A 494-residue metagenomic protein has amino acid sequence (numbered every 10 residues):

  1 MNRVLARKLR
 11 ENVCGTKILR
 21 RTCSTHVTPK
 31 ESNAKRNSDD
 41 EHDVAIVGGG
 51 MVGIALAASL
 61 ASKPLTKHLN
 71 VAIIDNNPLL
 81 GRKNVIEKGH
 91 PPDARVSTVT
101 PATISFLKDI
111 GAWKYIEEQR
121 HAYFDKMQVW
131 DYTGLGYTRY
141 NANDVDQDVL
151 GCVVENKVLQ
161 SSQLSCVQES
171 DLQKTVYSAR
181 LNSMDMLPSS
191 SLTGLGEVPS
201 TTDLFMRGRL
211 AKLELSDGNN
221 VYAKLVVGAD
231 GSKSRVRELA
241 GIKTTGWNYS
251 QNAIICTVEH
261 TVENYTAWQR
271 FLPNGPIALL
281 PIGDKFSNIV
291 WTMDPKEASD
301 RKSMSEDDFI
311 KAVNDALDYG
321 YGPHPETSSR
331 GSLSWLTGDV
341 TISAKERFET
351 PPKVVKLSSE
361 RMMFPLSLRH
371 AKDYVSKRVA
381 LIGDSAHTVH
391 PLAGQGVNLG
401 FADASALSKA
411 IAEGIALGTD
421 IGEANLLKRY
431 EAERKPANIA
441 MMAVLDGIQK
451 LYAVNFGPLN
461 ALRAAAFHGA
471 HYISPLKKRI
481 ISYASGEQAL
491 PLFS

Functional and structural regions predicted by a protein language model:
M1-D40: N-terminal mitochondrial targeting presequence
A34-V52, A72: Beta1/beta-strand and adjacent pyrophosphate-binding region of the FAD-binding site in flavoprotein oxidoreductases
V47, A61-R95: Glycine-rich FAD pyrophosphate-binding loop
A57, E360-G447: Conserved mid-domain beta->alpha element of the FAD-binding
N84-Y132: N-terminal FAD cofactor-binding segment of flavoenzymes
L107, K212-R347, R361, A371 (+1 more regions): Conserved FAD-binding catalytic core of PHBH/FMO-like flavoproteins
I116-L239, T245-N252, T257: Conserved N-terminal helical subregion
A344-R347, K409-S494: C-terminal helical "tail/cap" subdomain of flavin- and related membrane-associated enzymes
